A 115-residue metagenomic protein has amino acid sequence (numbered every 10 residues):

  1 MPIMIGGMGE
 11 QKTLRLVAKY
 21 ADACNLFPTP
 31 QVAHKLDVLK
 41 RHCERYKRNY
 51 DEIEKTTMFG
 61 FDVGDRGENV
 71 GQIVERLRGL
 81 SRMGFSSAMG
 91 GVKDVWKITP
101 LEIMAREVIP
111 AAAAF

Functional and structural regions predicted by a protein language model:
M1-F115: Active-site-adjacent structural elements that line small-molecule/cofactor binding pockets in enzymes
